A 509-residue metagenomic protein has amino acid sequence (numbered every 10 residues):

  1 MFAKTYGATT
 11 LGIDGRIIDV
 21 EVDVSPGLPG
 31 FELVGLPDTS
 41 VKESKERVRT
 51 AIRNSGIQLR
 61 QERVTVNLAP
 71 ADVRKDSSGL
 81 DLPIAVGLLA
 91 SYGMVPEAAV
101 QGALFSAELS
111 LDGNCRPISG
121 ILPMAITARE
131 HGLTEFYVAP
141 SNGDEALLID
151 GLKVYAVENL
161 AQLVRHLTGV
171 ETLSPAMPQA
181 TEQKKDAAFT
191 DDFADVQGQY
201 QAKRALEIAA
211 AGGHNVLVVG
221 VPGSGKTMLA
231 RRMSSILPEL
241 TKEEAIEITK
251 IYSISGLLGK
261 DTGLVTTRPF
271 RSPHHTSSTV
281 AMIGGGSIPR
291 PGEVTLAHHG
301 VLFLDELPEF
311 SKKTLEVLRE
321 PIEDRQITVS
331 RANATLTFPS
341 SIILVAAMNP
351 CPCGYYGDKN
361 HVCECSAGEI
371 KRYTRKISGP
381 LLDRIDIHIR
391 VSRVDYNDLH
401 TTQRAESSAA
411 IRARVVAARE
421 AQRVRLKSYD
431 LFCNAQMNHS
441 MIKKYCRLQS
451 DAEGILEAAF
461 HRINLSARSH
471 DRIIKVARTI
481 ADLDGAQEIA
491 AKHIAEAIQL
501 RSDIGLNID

Functional and structural regions predicted by a protein language model:
M1-L217, S224-T227, S330, S469-H470 (+2 more regions): Peripheral, non-AAA+ core regions of ATP-driven protein-machinery
I18-V24, M282, D386-I389: Short beta-strand elements
P37-K45, Q58-R60, N67-S77, I288-P289 (+1 more regions): Basic, amphipathic alpha-helical bundle interface domains used for macromolecular binding and assembly
L59-E62, A99-V100, G132, D150 (+8 more regions): Short loop/turn elements that form and flank the Walker-type P-loop nucleotide-binding site in RecA-like NTPase cores
E207, L264, P269, T279-L302 (+1 more regions): Conserved alpha-helical scaffold flanking the Walker A/P-loop in AAA+ ATPase domains
V218-G259, D324: Walker A/P-loop
E244-S278, G285-G286, S392, F432-S440 (+2 more regions): Conserved inter-motif catalytic segment of the P-loop NTP-binding fold
H299, D305-E306, V317: Walker B catalytic acidic pair
